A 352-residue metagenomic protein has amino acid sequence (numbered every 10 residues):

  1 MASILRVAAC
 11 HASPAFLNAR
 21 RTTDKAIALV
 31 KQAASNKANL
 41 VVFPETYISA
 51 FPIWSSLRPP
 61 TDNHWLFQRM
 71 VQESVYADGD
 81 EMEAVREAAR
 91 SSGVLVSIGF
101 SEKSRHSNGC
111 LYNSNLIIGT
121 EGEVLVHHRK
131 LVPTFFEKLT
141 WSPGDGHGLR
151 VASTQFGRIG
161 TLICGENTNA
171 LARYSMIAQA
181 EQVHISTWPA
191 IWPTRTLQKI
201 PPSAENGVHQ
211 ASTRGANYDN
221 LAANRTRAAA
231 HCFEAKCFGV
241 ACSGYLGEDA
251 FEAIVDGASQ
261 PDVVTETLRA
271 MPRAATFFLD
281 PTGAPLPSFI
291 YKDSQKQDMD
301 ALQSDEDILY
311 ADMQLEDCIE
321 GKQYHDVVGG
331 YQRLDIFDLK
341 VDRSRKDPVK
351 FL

Functional and structural regions predicted by a protein language model:
M1-L40: N-terminal glycine-/serine-/threonine-rich phosphate-binding loop
M1-V7, V151-G160, Q182-V183: Beta-strand-turn-beta hairpins that frame and shape the catalytic cleft of phosphate-ester-processing enzymes
N39-E45, V96-F100, V240-C242: Short beta-strand segments at enzyme active-site cores
Y47-H64, M70, S107-N108: Metal-dependent catalytic neighborhoods of phosphoester/phosphodiester hydrolases
Y76-S97, N167-L309: CN hydrolase (nitrilase-like) catalytic-core segments centered on the catalytic cysteine and neighboring Lys/Glu
N115-L116, G122, P272, T276: Generic short beta-strand
K130-G144, Q295-K322: A short, polar/charged loop-to-alpha-helix boundary motif
D312-L352: A conserved C-terminal secondary-structure "cap"
